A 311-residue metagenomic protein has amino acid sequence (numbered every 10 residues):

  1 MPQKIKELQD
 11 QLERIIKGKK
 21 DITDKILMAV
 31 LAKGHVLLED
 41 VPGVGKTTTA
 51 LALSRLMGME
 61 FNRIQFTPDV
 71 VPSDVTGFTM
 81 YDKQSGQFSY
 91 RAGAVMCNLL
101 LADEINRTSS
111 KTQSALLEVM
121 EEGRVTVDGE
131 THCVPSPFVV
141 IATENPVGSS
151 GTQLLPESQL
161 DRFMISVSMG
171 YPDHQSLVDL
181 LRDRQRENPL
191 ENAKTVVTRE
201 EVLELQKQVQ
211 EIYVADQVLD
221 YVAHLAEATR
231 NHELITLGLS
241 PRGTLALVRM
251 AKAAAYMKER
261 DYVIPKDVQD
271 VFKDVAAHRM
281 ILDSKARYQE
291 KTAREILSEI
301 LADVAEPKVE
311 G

Functional and structural regions predicted by a protein language model:
P2-V44: Pre-Walker A (pre-P-loop) alpha-helix and adjacent loop at the N terminus of AAA/AAA+ ATPase modules, a conserved
K25-M28, Y81-L101, E130: Conserved alpha-helical scaffold flanking the Walker A/P-loop in AAA+ ATPase domains
V30-T67: Walker A/P-loop
D40, D103-E104, A115: Walker B catalytic acidic pair
V41, V75, T143: P-loop (Walker A) phosphate-binding loop of NTP-binding proteins
D82-Q87, T108, T112, M120-V197 (+2 more regions): Canonical AAA+ ATPase core
Q175, R182-V263, Y288: AAA+ P-loop NTPase domains with strong preference for DNA replication initiators and clamp-loader complexes
N231-G311: C-terminal engagement/docking regions of AAA+ P-loop ATPases
